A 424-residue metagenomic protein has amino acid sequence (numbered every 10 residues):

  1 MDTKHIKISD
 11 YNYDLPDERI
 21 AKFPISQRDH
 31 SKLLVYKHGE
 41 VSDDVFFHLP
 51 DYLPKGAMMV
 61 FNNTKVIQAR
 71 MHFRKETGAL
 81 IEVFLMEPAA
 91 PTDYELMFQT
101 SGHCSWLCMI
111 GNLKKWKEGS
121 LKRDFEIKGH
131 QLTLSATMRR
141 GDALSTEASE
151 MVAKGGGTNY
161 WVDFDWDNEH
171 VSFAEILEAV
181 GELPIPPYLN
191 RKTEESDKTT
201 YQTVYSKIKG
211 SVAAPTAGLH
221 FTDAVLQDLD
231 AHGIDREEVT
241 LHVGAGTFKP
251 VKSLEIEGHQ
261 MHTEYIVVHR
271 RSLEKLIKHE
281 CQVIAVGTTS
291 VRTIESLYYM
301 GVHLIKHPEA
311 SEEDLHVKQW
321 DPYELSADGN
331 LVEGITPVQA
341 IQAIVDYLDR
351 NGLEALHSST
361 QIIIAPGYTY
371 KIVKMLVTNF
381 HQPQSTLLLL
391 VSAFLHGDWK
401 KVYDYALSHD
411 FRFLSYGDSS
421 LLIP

Functional and structural regions predicted by a protein language model:
M1-P424: Surface-exposed, charge/polar-rich loops and edge strands
